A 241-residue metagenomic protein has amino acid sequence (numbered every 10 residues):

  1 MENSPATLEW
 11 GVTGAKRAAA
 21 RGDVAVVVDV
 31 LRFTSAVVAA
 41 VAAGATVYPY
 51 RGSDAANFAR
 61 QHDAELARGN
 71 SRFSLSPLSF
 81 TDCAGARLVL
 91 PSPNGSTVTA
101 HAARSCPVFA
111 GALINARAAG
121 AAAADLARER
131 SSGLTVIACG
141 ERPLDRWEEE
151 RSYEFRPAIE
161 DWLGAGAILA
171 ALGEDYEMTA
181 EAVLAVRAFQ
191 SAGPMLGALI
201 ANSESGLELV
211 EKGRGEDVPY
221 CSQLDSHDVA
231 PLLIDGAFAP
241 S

Functional and structural regions predicted by a protein language model:
M1-D54, R60, A64: N-terminal glycine-/serine-/threonine-rich phosphate-binding loop
M1-E2, K16-G22, S79-R87, A116-A118 (+2 more regions): Phosphate-binding glycine-rich loops and adjacent basic patches that engage nucleotide phosphates, nucleic-acid
S4-W10, T46-P49, R72-P77, A170 (+1 more regions): Short, exposed beta-strand "edge-strand" segments with a Pro/Gly-rich flavor and a Y/T-containing core
V28-S35, S53-D54, P93, I114 (+3 more regions): Conserved active-site and cofactor/substrate-binding residues in soluble primary-metabolism enzymes
V37-V38, D145-E149: A short acidic (Asp/Glu
V41-G44, D63, A123, A127 (+2 more regions): Structural signal for hydrophobic packing residues in well-ordered secondary-structure cores of soluble enzyme domains
A42-P143: Acidic/Gly/His-enriched mid-domain segments of enzyme catalytic cores or analogous surface patches that mediate
L75-T97, H101-A110, E148, Y153-S241: Long, charged alpha-helical interface segments
